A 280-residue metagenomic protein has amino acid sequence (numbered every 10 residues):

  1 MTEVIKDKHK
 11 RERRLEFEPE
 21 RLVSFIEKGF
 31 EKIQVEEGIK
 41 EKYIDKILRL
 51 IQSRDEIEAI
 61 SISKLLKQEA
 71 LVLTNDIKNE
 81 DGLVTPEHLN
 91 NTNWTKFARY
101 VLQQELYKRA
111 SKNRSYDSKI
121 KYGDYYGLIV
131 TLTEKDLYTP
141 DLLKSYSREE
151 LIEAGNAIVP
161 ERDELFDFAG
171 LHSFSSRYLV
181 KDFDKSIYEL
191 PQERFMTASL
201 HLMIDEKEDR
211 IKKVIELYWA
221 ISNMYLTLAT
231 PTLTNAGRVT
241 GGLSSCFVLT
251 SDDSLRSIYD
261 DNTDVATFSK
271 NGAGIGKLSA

Functional and structural regions predicted by a protein language model:
M1-A280: Extended catalytic cores of very large enzyme megasubunits
